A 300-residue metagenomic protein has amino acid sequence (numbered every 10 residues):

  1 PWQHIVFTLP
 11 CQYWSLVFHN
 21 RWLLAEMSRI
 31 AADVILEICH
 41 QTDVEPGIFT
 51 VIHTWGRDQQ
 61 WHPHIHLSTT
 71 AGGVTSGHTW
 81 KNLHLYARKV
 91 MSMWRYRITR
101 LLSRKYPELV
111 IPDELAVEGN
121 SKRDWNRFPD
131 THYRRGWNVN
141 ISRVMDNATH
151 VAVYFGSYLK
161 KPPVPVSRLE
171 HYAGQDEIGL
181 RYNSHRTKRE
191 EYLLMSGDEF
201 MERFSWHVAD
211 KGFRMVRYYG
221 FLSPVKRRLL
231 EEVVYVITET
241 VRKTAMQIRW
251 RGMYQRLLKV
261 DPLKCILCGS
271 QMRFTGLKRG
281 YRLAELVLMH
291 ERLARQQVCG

Functional and structural regions predicted by a protein language model:
P1-G300: Beta->alpha loop/short-helix hinge microenvironment recognizer with preference for catalytic Tyr/His contexts
